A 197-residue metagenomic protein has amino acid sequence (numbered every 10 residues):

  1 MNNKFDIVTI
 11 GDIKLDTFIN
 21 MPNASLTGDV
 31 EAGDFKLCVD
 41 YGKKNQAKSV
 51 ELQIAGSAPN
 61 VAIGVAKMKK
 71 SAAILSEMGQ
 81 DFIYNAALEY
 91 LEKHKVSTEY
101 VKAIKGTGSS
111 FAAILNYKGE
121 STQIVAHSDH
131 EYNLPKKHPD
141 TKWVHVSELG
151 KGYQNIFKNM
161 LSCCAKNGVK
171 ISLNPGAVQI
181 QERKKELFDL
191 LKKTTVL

Functional and structural regions predicted by a protein language model:
M1-G28, V50, L88-A103, F111 (+1 more regions): Ribokinase/PfkB-type carbohydrate-kinase core domain
M1-L75: Glycine-rich phosphate/adenosyl-contacting loop at the front of the ribokinase-like
Q53, F82-A86: Glycine-rich anion/phosphate-binding loops
I54-A55, M78, G150-Y153: N-terminal glycine-rich "phosphate-gripper" loop used for MgATP/nucleotide binding and carboxylate activation
S57-V61, I83, G108-S109, Q154-I156: Short glycine/serine/threonine-rich phosphate/pyrophosphate-binding segments that cradle anionic phosphate groups
P59, I63, A72, S76 (+3 more regions): N-terminal, well-ordered alpha-helical segments
S76-Q80, E99-G108: Beta-strand->loop->alpha-helix junctions that form or flank phosphate-binding loops in nucleotide-handling enzymes
